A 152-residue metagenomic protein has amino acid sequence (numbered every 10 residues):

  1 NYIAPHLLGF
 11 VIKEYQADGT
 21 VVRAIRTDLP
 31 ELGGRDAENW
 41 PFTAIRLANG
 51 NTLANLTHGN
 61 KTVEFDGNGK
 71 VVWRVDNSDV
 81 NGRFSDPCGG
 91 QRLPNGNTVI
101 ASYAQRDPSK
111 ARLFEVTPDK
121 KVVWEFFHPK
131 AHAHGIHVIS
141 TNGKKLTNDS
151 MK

Functional and structural regions predicted by a protein language model:
N1-K152: Histidine-/acidic-rich catalytic cores in large beta-rich domains
